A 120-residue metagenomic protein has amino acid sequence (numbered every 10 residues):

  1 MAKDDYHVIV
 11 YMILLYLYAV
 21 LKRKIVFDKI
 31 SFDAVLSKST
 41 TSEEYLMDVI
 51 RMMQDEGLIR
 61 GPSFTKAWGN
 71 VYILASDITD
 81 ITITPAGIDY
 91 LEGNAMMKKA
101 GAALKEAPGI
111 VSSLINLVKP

Functional and structural regions predicted by a protein language model:
M1-V20: Short alpha-helical segments that sit at the start of domains
H7-Y11, E44-M47, E56, P85: Non-catalytic, well-ordered alpha-helical scaffold segments
L17-L21, M53, L91-N94: Generic structural signal for hydrophobic core residues of well-folded globular domains
R23-S37: Short acidic, hydrophobic short linear motifs in intrinsically disordered regions
S39-S63, D77-I78: Short amphipathic alpha-helical interaction segments
W68-E106: Short, amphipathic alpha-helical interaction segments positioned at domain boundaries
E106, I110-S113: Low-complexity, intrinsically disordered, cysteine-poor segments enriched in small/polar and charged residues
S113-P120: Short acidic DE-rich linear segments
